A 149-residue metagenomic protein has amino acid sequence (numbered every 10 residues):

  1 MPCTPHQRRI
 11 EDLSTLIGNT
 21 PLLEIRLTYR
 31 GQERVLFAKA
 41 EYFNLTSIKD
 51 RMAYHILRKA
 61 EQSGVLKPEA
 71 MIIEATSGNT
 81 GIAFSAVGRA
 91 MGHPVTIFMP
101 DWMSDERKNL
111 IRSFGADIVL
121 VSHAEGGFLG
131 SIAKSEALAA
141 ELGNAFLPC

Functional and structural regions predicted by a protein language model:
M1-C149: PLP-dependent amino-acid enzyme catalytic core
